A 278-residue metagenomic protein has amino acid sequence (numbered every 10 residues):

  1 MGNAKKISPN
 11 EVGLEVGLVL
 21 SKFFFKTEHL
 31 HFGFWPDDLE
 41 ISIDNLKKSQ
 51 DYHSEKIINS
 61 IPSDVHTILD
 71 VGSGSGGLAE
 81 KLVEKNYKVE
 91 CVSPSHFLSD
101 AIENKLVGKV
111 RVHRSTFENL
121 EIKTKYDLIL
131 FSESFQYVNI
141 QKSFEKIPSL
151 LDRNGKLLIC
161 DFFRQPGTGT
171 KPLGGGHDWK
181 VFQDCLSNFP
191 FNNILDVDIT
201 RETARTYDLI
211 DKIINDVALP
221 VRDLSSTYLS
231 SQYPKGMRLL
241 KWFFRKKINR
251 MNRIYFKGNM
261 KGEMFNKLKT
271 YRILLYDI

Functional and structural regions predicted by a protein language model:
M1-D37: N-terminal, positively charged/glycine-rich alpha-helical extensions of SAM-dependent methyltransferases
K47-D64: Conserved alpha-helix/loop element of class I SAM-dependent methyltransferases that forms part of the SAM/SAH-binding
L69-N119: Class I SAM-dependent methyltransferase SAM/SAH-binding core
N119-I129: A short acidic, Gly/Pro-enriched loop at the edge of an enzyme's catalytic core that lines a small-molecule cofactor
L128-I140: A short SAM/SAH-binding and catalytic strip from SAM-dependent methyltransferases
K142-K156: A short glycine-rich, Lys/Arg-flanked "PGG" loop and its adjoining helix->strand segment in the class I
T170-K261: Substrate-binding/catalytic lobe of Class I Rossmann-like enzymes that use SAM or dcSAM, i.e., the mid-to-C-terminal
